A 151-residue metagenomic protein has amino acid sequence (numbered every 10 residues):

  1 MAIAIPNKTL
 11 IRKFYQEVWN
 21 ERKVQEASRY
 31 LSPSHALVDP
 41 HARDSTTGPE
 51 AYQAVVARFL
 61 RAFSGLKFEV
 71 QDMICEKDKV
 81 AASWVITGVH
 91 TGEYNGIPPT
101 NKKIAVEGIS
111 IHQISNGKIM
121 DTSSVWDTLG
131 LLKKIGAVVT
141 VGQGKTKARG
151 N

Functional and structural regions predicted by a protein language model:
M1-N151: C-terminal and inter-domain tail/linker signature
